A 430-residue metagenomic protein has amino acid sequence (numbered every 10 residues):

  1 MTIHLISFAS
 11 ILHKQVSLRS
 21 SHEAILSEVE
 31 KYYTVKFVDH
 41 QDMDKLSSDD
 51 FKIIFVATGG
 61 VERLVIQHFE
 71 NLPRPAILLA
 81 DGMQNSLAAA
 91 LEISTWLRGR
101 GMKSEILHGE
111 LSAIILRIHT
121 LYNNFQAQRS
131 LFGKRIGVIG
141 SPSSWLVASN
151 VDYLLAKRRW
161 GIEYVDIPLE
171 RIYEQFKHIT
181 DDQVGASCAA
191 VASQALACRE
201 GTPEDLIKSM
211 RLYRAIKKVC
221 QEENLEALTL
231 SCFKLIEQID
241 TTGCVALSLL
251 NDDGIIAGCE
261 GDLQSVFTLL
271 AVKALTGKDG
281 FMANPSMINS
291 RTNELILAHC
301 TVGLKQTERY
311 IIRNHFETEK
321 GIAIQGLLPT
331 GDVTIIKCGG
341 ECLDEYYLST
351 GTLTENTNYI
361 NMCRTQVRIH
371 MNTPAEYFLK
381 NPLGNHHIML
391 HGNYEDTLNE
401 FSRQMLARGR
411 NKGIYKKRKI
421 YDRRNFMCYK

Functional and structural regions predicted by a protein language model:
M1-F37: N-terminal basic/disordered segments at the start of proteins
M1-F8, D50-I54, P73-A80, M102-S104 (+1 more regions): Hydrophobic beta-strand segments of well-ordered beta-sheets in folded domains
I6-S17, H40, F55-G59, D81-G82 (+2 more regions): Structural motif
L26-I93: An N-terminal, globular interaction/scaffold subdomain
E62, S86, S144-L146, K234-I239 (+1 more regions): Flexible loop/turn segments at secondary-structure boundaries
T95-K278: Conserved, well-structured core segments that form the ligand-binding/active-site neighborhood of functional domains
I255-N358: C-terminal catalytic subdomain
I324-K430: Extended hydrophobic packing segments that form well-structured cores
